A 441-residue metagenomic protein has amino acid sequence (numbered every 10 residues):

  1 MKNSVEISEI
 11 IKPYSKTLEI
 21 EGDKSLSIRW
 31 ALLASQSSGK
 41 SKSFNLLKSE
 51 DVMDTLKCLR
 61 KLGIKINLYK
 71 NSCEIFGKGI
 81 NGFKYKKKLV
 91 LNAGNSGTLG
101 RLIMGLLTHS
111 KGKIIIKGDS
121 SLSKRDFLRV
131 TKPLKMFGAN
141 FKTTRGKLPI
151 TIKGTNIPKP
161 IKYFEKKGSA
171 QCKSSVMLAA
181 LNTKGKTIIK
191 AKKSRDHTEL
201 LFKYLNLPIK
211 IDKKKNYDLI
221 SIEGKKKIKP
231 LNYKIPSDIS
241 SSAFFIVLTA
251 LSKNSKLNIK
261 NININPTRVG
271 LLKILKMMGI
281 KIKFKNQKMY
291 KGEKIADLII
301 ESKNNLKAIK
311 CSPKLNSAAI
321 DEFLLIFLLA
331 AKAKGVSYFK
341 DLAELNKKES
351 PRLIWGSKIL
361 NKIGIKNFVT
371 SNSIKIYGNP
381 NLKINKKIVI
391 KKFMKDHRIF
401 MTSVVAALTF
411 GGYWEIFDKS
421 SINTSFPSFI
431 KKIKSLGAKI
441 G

Functional and structural regions predicted by a protein language model:
M1-G441: Structural preference for solvent-exposed beta-strand-turn elements and adjacent flexible terminal/loop segments within
